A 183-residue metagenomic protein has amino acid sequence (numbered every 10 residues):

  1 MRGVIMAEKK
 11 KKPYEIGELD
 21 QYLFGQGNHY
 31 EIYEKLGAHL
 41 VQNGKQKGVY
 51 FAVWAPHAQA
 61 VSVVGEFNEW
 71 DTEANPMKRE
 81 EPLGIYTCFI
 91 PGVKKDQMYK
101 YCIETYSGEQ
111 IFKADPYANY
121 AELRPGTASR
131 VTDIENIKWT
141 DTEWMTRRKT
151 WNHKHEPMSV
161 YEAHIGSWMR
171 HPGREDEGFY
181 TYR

Functional and structural regions predicted by a protein language model:
R2-Q46, E80-E175, T181: The feature marks proteins involved in alpha-glucan
K47-F51: Structural beta-strand segments of beta-rich domains
V53-W54, E156: Extracytoplasmic/secreted proteins and extracellular or luminal domains
W54-V61: Short proline/glycine-enriched turn/loop motifs at strand-loop junctions of beta-rich domains
H57, D71, K95-Q97: Short loop/turn segments at connectors of secondary-structure elements within structured domains
V61-V63, Y99: Short beta-strand elements bearing conserved aromatic residues within extracellular beta-rich modules
E66-D71, Y106: Change "in extracellular beta-sheet-rich domains … of secreted and cell-surface proteins" to "in beta-sheet-rich domains
T72-E81: Short, surface-exposed loop motifs enriched in S/T, G, D/E and P with embedded aromatic residues
